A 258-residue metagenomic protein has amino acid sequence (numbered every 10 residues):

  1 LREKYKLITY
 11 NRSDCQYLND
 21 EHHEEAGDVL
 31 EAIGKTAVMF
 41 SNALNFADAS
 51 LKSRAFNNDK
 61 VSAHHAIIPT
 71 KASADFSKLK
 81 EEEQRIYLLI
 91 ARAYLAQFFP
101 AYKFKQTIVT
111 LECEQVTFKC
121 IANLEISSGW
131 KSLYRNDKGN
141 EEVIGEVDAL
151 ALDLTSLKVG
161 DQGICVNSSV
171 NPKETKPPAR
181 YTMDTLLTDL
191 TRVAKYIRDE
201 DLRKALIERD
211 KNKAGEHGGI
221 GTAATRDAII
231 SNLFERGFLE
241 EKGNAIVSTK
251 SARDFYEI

Functional and structural regions predicted by a protein language model:
R2-I258: Core catalytic DNA strand-manipulation module of type IA topoisomerases
